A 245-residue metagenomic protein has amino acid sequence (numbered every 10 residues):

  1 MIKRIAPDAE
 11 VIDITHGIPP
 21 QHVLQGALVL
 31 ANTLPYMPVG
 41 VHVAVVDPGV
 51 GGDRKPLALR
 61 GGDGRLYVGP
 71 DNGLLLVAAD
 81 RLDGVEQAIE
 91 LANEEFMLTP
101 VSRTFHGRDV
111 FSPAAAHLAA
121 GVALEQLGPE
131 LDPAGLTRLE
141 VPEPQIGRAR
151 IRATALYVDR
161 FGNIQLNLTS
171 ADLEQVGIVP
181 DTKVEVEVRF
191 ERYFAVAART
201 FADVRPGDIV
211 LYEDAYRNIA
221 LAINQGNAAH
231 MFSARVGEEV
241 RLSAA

Functional and structural regions predicted by a protein language model:
M1, V29-N32, V77, V110-H117: Alpha-helical scaffold segments in soluble metabolic enzymes
M1-E10: Short helix-loop-beta junction
I5, P19-Q25, Y36-V46, G51-D109: Active-site histidine-anchored catalytic micro-motif
V11-I14, H42-A44, Y67-P70, E90-L91 (+3 more regions): General beta-strand structural signal in soluble alpha/beta enzymes
V11-T33: N-terminal beta-loop-helix "entrance" segment that forms/cooperates in small-molecule cofactor or anionic ligand
L98-V179: Anionic-ligand-binding alpha/beta catalytic cores of soluble enzymes and soluble regulatory domains that recognize
N167-S233: A conserved acidic, glycine/proline-rich C-terminal tail/linker
E238-A245: Surface-exposed interaction regions enriched in Ser/Thr/Asp/Glu that occur as long low-complexity tracts or repetitive
